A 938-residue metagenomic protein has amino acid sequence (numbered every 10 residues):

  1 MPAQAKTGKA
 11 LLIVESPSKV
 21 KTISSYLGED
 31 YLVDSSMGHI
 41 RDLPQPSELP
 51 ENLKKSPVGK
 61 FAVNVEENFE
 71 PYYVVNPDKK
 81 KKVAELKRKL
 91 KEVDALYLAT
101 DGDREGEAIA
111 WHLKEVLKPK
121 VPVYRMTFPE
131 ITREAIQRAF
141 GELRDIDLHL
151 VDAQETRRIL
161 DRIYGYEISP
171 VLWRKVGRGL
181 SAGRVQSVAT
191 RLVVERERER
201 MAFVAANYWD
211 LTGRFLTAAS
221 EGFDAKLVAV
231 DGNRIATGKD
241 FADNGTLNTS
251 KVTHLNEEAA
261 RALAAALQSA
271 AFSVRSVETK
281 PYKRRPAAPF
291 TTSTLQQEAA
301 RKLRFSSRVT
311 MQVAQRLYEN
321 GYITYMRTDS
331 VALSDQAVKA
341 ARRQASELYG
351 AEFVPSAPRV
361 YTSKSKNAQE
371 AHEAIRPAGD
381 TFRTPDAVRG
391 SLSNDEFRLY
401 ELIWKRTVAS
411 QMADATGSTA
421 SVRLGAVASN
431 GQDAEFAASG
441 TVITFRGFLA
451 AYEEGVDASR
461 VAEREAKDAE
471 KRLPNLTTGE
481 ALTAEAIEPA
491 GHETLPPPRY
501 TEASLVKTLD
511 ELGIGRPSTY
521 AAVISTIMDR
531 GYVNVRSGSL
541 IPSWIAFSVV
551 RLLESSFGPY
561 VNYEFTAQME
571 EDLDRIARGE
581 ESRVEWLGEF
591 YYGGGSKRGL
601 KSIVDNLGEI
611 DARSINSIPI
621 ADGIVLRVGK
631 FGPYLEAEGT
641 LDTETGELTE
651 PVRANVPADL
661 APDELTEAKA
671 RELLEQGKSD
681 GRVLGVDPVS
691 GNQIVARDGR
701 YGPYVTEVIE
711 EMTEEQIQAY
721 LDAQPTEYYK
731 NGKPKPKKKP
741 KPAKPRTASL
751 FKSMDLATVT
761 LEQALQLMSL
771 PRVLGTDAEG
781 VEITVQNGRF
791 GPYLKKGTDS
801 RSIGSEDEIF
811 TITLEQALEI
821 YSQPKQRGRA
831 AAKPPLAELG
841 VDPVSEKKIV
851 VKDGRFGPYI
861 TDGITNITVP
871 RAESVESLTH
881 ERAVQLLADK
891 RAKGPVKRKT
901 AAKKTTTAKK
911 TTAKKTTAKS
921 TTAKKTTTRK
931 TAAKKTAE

Functional and structural regions predicted by a protein language model:
M1-R158, E167, L172, F241 (+4 more regions): Intrinsically disordered, low-complexity regulatory segments
P2-A3, T7-L11, K21-T22, E29 (+10 more regions): Basic, low-complexity terminal or inter-domain segments flanking catalytic cores
P17-V20, M37-L43, G102-G106, P129-E134 (+6 more regions): Conserved nucleotide-binding/hydrolysis micro-motifs of P-loop NTPases
A84, K91, I131-F215, T279-K283: C-terminal or mid-to-C-terminal helical accessory/interaction module adjacent to the motor/catalytic core
D101, Q296-E298, K302-S306, T310: A conserved hydrophobic secondary-structure block that centers on an alpha-helix together with its immediately flanking
K175-G179, V194-L255, K302, M326: C-terminal helical "lid" subdomain and adjoining coupling/linker elements of P-loop NTPases
L263, L267-A288, S293, A299 (+1 more regions): Pre-Walker A segment
